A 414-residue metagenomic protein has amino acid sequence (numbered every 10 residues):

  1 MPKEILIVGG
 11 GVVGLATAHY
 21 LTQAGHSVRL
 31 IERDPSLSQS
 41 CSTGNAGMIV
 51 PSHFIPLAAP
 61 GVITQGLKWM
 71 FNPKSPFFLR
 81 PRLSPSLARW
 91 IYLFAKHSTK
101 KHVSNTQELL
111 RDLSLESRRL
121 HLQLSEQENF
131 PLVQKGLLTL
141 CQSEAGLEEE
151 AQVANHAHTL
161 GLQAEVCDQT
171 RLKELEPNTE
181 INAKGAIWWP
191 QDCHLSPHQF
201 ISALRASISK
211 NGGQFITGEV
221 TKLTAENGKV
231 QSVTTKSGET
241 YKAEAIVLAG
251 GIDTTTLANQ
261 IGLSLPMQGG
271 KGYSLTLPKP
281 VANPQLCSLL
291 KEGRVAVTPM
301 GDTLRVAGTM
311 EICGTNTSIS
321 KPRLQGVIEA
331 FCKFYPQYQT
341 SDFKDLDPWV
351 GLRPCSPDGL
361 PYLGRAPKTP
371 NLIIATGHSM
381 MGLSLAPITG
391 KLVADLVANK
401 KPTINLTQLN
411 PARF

Functional and structural regions predicted by a protein language model:
K3-L30: N-terminal Rossmann-like FAD-binding beta1-loop-alpha1 element of flavoenzymes
Q23-T43: Glycine-rich FAD pyrophosphate-binding loop
N45-M48, H53, L57-H97, K222-A225 (+2 more regions): Active-site substrate-recognition segment that forms the wall of the catalytic cavity or substrate channel
A46-Q169: Dinucleotide-binding Rossmann-like beta1-alpha1 core, especially the glycine-rich loop that anchors the ADP
N105-R118, T139-E149, E174, I187-A206 (+2 more regions): Short beta-strand to alpha-helix junction loop
E148-L160, T179-S237, Y241-E244: Helical element adjacent to the flavin cofactor pocket in flavoenzyme catalytic cores
A164, E292, K333-F414: C-terminal catalytic lobe of FAD-dependent flavoproteins
